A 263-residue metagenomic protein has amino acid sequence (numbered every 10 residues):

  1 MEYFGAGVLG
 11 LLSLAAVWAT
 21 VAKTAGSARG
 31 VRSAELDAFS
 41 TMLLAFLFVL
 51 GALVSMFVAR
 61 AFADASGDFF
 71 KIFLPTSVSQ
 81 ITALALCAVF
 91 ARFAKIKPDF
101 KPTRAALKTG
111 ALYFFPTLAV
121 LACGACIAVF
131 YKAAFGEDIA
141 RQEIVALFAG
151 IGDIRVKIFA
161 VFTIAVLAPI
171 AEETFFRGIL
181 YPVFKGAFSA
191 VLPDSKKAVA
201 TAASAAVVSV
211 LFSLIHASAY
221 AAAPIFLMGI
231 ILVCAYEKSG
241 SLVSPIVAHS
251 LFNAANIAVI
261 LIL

Functional and structural regions predicted by a protein language model:
M1-K97, I257-L263: N-terminal, membrane-interfacial amphipathic/helix-forming hydrophobic leader that caps and precedes the first
A6-G7, D37-L44, I72, T76 (+8 more regions): Residue-level signature of transmembrane alpha-helical entry/exit and packing/kink sites in multi-pass membrane
G10-V17, A119-C126, A133, D138 (+1 more regions): Transmembrane helix-loop-helix hairpins at the membrane interface of multi-pass integral membrane proteins
S33, A59, S66, I81 (+4 more regions): Generic N-terminal initiation segments characterized by hydrophobic and/or small/turn-forming residues
L44-A52, L112-I127: Hydrophobic alpha-helical membrane-insertion segments
V54-A65, C126-I139: Membrane-helix interface motif
P98-R104: A short amphipathic helical element positioned immediately N-terminal to and/or at the very start of a transmembrane
